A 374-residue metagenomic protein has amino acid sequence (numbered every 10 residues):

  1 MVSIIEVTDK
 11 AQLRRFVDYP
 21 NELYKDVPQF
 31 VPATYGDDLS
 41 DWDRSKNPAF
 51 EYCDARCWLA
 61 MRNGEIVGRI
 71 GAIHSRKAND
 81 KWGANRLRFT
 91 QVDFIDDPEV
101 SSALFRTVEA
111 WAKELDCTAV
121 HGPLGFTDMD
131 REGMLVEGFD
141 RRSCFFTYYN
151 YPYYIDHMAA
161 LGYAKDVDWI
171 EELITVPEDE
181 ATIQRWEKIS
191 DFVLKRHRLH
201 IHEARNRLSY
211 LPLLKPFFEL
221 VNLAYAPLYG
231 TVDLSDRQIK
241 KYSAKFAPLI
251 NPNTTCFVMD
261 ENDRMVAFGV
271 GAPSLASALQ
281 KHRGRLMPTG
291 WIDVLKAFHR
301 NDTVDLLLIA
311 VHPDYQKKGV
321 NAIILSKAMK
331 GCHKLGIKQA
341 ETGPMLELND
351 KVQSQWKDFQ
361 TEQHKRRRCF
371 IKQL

Functional and structural regions predicted by a protein language model:
V2-S3: Extreme N-terminal starter segment of soluble prokaryotic enzymes
K10-L13, P32-R44, E51-A72, W82-A84 (+6 more regions): Catalytic cores of nucleotide-enabled group-transfer and carboxylate-activating enzymes in metabolic and assembly-line
P20-R62, I70-D80, A204-I309: A conserved beta-strand-loop-helix scaffold within acyl/acetyltransferase catalytic domains
D80-G162, V232, H282-D358: Acyl-donor binding region in acyl/amide transferases
H121, L173, F257, V270 (+1 more regions): Short beta-strand segments
Y148-G230: Acyltransferase donor/substrate-recognition loop-hinge adjacent to the catalytic core
